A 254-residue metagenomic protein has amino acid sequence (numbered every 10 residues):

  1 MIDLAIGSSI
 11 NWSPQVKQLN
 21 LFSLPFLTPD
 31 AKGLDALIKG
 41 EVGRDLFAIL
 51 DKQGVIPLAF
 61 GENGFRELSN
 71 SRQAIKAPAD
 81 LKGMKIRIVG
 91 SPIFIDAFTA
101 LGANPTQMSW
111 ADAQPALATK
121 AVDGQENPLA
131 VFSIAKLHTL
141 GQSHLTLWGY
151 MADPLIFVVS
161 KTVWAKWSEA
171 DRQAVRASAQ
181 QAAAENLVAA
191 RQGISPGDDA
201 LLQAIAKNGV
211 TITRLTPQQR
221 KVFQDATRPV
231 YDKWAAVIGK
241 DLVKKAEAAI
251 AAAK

Functional and structural regions predicted by a protein language model:
M1-G33, E41-R44, A48-K254: N-terminal secretory/targeting leader peptides
